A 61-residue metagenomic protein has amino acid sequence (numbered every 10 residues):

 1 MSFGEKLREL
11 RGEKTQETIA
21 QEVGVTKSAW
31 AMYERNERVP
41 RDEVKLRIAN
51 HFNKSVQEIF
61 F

Functional and structural regions predicted by a protein language model:
M1-E13: A short, Lys/Arg-rich alpha-helix, primarily the initiator
L7, Q16, K45: Generic structural marker for isolated residues within well-ordered, non-membrane alpha-helices of soluble domains
E13-M32: Short alpha-helical DNA-recognition segment
E13-T15, P40-E43: Residue-level signal for the short linker/turn that defines the boundary of a DNA-recognition helix
T26-A29, R41, S55: Short coil turns linking two alpha-helices in DNA-binding domains
A31-M32, R41, F60-F61: Key DNA-contacting residues within the recognition helix of helix-turn-helix
E43-E58: DNA major-groove recognition helix of helix-turn-helix/homeodomain DNA-binding modules
